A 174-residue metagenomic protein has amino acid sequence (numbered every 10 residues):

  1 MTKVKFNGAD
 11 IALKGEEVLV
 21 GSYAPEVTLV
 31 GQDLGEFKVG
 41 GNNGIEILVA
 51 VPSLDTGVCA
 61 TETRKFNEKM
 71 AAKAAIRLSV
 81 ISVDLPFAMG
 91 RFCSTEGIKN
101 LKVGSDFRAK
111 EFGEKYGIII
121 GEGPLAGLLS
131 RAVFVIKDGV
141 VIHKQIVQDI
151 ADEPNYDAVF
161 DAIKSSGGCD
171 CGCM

Functional and structural regions predicted by a protein language model:
M1-M174: Chalcogenol-based redox active-site neighborhoods
